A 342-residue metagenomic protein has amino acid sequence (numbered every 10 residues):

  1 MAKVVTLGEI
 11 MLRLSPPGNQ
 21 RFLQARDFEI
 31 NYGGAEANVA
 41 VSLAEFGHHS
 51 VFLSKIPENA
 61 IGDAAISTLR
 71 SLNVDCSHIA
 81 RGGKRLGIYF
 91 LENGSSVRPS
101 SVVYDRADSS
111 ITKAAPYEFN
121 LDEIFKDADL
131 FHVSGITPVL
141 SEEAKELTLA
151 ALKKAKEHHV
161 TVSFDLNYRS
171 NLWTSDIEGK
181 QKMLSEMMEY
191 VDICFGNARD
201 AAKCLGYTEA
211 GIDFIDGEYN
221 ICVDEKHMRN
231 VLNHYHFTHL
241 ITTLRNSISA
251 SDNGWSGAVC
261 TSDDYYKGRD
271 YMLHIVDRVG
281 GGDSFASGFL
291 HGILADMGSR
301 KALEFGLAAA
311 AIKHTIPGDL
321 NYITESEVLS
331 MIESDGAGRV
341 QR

Functional and structural regions predicted by a protein language model:
M1-R21: Positively charged, low-complexity intrinsically disordered leader regions
R21-V39: Short catalytic helix/loop segments, enriched in acidic residues and glycine and frequently bearing histidine
N31, N38-H49, G292-A295: Alpha-helix C-terminal capping segments
H49-I136, V328-R342: Conserved N-terminal subdomain of the carbohydrate kinase-like
E157-T161, Y235-T238: A short helix->loop->beta-strand "cap" motif at the edges of active sites that frequently abuts
L172-D263: Conserved phosphate/ATP/ADP-binding segment of small-molecule kinases
Y265-D335: Conserved post-catalytic alpha-helical subdomain immediately downstream of the catalytic base and nucleotide-binding
